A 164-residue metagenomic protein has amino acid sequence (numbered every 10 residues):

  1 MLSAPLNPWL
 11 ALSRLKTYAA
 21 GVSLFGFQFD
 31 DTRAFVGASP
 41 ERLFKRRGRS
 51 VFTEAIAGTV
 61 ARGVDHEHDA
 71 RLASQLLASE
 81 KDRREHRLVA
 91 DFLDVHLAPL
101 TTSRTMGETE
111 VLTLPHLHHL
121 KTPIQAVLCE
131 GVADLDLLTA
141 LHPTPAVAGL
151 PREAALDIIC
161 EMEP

Functional and structural regions predicted by a protein language model:
L2-R84: An anion-binding catalytic pocket shared by soluble metabolic enzymes
S3-A4, F52-M162: Contiguous alpha-helical scaffold segments within structured protein domains that host functional hotspots
Y18, M162-P164: Secondary-structure transition/capping motifs at alpha-helix termini and the adjoining loop/turn into the next element
